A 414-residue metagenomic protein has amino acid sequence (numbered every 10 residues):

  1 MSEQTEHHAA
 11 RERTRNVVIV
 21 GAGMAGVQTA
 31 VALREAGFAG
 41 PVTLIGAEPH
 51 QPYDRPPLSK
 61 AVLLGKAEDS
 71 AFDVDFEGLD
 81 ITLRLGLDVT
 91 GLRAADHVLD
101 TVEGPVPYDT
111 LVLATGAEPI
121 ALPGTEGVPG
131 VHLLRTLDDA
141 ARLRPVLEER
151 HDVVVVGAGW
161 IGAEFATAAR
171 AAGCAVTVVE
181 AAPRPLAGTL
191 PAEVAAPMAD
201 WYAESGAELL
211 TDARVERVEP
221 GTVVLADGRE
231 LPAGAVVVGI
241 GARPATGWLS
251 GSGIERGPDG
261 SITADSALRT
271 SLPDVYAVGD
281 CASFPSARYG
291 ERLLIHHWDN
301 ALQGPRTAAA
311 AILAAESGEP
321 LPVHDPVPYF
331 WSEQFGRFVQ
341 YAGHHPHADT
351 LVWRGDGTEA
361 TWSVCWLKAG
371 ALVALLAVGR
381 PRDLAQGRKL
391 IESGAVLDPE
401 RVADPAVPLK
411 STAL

Functional and structural regions predicted by a protein language model:
M1-V18, D73-D152, D212, A226 (+3 more regions): FAD-binding core/adjacent interface of flavoenzyme oxidoreductases
E3-T82, A168-T189: Beta1-alpha1 glycine-rich phosphate/pyrophosphate-binding loop at the start of Rossmann-like nucleotide-binding domains
Q4, E12-N16, C281-P381: Mid-to-C-terminal Rossmann-like scaffold of FAD/NAD(P)H-dependent oxidoreductases
N16, R229-P258, F335-L414: C-terminal catalytic lobe of FAD-dependent flavoproteins
G21-M24, A47, R135, V156-I161: Glycine-rich Rossmann-fold phosphate-binding loop(s) that bind the pyrophosphate of adenine dinucleotide cofactors
A39-T43, L83-T101, V106, A172-A264: A Rossmann-like FAD-binding core segment of flavoenzymes
G127-H151, T222-V224, E230-T307: FAD-site-proximal beta/loop scaffold in flavoenzymes
R142-L190: Rossmann-like NAD(P)H-binding beta-loop-alpha module
